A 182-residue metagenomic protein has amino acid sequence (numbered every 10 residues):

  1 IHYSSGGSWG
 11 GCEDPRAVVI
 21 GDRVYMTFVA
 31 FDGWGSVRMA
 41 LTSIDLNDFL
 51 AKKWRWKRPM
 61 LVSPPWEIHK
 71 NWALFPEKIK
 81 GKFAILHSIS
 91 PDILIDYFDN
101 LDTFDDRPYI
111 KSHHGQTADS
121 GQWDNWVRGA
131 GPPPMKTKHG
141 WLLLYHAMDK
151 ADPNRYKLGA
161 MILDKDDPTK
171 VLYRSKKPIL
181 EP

Functional and structural regions predicted by a protein language model:
I1-S8, V19-A73, E77-W126, M135-P182: Beta-rich carbohydrate-recognition and catalytic domains
